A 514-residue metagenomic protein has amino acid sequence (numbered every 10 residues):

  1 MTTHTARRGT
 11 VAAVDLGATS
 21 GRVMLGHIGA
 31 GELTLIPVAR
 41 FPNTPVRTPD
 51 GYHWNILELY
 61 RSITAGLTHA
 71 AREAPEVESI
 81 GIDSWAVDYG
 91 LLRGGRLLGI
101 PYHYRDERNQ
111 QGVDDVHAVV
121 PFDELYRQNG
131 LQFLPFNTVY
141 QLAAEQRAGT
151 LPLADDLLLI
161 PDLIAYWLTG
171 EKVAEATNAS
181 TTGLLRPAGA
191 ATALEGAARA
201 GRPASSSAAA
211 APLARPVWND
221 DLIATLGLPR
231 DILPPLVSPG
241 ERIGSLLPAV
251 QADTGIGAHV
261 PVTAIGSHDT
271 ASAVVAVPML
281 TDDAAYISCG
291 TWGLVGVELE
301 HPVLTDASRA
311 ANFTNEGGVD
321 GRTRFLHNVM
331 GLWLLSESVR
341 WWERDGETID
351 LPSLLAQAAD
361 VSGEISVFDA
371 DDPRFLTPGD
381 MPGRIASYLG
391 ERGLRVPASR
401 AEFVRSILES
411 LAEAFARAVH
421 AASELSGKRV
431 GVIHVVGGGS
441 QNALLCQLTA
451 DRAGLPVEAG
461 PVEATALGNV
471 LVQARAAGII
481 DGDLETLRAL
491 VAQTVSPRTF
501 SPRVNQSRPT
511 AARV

Functional and structural regions predicted by a protein language model:
M1-G99, R127, A197, R202-S206 (+3 more regions): N-terminal glycine/serine-rich phosphate-binding loop of ATP-dependent small-molecule kinases, especially carbohydrate
T2-A6, A12-A13, H117-N129, Y140-L159 (+7 more regions): Active-site core segments that coordinate phosphate-bearing ligands/cofactors across diverse enzyme families
R7, G17-T19, E76, D83-W85 (+5 more regions): Short, basic and Ser/Thr-rich N-terminal targeting/leader segments
R40-F41, Y102-N109, A179-T181, T291-G293 (+1 more regions): Short, acidic/turn-prone active-site loops that include or flank metal/cofactor- and phosphate-binding residues
P49-Y52, F122-Q132, L233: Short glycine/proline- and acidic residue-enriched helix-loop micro-motifs that form flexible lids or anion-recognition
R72-R105, N129-T138, R147, A165-E195 (+3 more regions): Short beta-strand-loop/turn "lid" adjacent to the catalytic site in phosphate-handling enzymes
E76-S84, D156, P235, L425-G437: Short glycine-rich phosphate-binding loop at a beta-alpha junction
R105-P121: Short alpha-helix plus adjacent loop in nuclease-associated cores
